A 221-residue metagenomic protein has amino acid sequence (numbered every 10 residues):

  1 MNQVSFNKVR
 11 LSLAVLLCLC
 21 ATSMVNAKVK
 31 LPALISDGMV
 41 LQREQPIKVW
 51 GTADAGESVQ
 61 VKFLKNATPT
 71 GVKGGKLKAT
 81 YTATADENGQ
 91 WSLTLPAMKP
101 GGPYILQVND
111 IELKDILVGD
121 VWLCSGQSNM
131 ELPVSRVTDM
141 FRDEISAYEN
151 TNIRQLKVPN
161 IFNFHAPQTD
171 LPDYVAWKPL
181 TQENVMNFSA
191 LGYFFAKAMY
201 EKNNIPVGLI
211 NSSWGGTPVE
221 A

Functional and structural regions predicted by a protein language model:
N2-L13: Bacterial N-terminal signal peptides that target proteins for export
F6, A21, A67-P69: Intrinsically disordered/low-complexity terminal segments and short unstructured peptides
S12-T22: Bacterial N-terminal signal peptides
S23-A27: Sec/Tat signal peptide C-region and signal peptidase I cleavage site
K28-A221: Cell-envelope and extracellular/periplasmic
